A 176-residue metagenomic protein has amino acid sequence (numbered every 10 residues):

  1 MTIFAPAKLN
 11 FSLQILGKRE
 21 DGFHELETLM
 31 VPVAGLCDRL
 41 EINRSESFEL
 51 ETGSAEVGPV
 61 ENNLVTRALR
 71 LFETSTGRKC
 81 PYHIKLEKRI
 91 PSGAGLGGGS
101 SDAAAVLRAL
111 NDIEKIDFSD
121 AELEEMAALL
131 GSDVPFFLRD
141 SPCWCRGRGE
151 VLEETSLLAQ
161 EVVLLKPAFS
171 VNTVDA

Functional and structural regions predicted by a protein language model:
T2-A5, S12-T28, I116-A176: ATP-dependent small-molecule kinase catalytic core of the GHMP/sugar-kinase superfamily and closely related
T2-R78: N-terminal beta-alpha supersecondary unit
F11, L40, V65, G99 (+2 more regions): Residue-level signal for inorganic ion chemistry
E27, Y82-G95: Short pre-catalytic strand/loop immediately N-terminal to key active-site residues, enriched for Gly-Thr
R39-E41, H83, P135: Short, surface-exposed charged micro-motifs
V65, A94-D120, F136: DPxDG-like acidic metal-binding loop motif
E73-K85, A109-L130: Phosphate-handling active-site elements
